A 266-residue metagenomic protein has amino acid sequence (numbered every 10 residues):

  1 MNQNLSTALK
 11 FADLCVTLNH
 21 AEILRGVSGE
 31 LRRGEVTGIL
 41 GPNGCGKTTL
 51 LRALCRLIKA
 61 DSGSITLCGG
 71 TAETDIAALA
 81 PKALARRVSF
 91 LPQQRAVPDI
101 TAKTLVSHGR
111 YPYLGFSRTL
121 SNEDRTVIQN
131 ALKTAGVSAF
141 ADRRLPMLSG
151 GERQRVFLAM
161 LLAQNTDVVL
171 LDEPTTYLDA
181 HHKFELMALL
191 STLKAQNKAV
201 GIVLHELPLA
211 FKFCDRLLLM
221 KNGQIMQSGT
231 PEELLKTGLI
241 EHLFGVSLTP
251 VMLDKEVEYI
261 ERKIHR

Functional and structural regions predicted by a protein language model:
L40-P42: The feature captures the beta-strand-to-loop junction immediately N-terminal to the Walker
C55: Helix-to-loop junction immediately C-terminal to a conserved catalytic motif
S64-A83: ABC ATPase NBD Q-loop/coupling interface
R118-T119, R144-L148, E152: Conserved ABC ATPase signature
V169-E173: Catalytic Walker B motif of ABC-type/P-loop ATPase nucleotide-binding domains
L243-R266: ABC ATPase nucleotide-binding domains
